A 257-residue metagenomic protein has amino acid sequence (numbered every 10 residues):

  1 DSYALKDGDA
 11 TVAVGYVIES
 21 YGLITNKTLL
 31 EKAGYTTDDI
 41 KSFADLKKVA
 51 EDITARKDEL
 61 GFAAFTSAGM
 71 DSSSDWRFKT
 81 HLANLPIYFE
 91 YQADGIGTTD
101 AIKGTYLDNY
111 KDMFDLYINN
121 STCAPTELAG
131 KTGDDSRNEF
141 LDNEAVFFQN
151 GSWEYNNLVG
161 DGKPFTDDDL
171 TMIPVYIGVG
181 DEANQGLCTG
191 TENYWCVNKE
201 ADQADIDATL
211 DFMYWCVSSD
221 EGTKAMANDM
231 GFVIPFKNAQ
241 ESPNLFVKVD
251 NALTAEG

Functional and structural regions predicted by a protein language model:
D1, G69-S72, I87-D112, D161-F165 (+3 more regions): Short, solvent-exposed loop/beta-turn-alpha elements that line the ligand-binding surface or hinge of extracytoplasmic
D1-A13, L23-I24, K47-F62, D135-N138 (+1 more regions): Pocket-flanking alpha-helical
D1-Y21, R77, H81-A83, D169-P174: Hinge/lid segment of periplasmic solute-binding proteins
A33, T122, D161-D229: Extracytoplasmic/periplasmic substrate-recognition and gating elements
K41-K47, E127-D142: Short helix-initiation/N-cap motifs at beta->coil->alpha
A50-E51, G95-G130: Glycine-centered hinge/linker elements that transmit conformational signals in sensory and ligand-binding systems
L60, D142-G151: Alpha-to-beta junction loops
P174-I177, M226-G257: Long, aromatic- and glycine/proline-rich binding clefts that accommodate carbohydrate-like moieties
